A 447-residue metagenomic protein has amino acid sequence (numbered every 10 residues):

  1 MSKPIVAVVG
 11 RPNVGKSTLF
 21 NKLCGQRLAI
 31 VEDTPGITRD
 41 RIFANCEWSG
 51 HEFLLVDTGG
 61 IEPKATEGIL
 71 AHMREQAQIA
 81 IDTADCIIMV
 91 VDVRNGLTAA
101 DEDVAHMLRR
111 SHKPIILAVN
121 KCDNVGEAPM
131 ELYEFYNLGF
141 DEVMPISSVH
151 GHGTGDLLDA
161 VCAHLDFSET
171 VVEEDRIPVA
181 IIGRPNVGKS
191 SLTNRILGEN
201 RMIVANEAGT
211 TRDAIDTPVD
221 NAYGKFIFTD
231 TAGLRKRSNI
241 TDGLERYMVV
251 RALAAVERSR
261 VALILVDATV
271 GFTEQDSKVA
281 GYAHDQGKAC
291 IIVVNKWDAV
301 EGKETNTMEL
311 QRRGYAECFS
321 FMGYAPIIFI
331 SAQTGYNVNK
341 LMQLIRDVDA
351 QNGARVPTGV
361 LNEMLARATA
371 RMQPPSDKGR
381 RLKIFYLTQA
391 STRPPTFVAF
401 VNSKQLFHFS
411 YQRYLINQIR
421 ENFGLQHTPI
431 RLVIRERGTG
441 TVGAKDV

Functional and structural regions predicted by a protein language model:
M1-G25, I30, L97, E102 (+6 more regions): C-terminal-of-GTPase-core extension/linker across diverse P-loop GTPases
D33-G68, R74-C86, G209-N239, E257-V261: Switch I (G2) and immediately adjacent beta-strands of P-loop GTPase domains
V56, G60-I81, C86-D101, A105-R109 (+3 more regions): Hydrophobic alpha-helical bundles that form the membrane domains of multi-pass transporters
D92, L117-D123: Accessory, often N-terminal, substrate/partner-engagement and coupling regions that sit outside the core NTP/cofactor
